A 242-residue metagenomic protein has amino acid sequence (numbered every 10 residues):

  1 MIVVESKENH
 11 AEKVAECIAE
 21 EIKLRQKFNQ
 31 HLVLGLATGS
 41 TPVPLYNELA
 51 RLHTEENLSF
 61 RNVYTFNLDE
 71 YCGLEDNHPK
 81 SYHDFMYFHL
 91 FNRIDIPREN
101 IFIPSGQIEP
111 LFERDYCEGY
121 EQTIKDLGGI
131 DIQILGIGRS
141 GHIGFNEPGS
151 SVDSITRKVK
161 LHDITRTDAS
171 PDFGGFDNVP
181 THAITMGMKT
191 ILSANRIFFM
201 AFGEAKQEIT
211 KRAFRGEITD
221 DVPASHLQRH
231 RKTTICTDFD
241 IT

Functional and structural regions predicted by a protein language model:
M1-L34: N-terminal glycine-/serine-/threonine-rich phosphate-binding loop
Q26-E55: Glycine-rich N-terminal segment of FAD-binding domains in flavoprotein oxidoreductases, spanning the beta-loop-helix
L36-T41, L135-R139, F202: Glycine-rich beta-strand-to-loop/alpha-helix junction loops that act as flexible
N47-L58, Y82-D84, P148-R157, G216-I218: A glycine- and small-aliphatic-rich helix-loop capping segment at beta-alpha/alpha-beta transitions that lines
L58-Q133: Ligand-binding beta-strand-loop-alpha-helix segment within the catalytic cores of soluble metabolic enzymes
G128-D153: Glycine-rich phosphate-binding loop
G144-M188: Class I SAM-dependent methyltransferase SAM-binding "motif I" and its flanking Rossmann-like core
M186-K189, S193-T242: ATP/nucleoside-binding phosphotransfer catalytic cores, i.e., glycine-rich phosphate-binding loops
